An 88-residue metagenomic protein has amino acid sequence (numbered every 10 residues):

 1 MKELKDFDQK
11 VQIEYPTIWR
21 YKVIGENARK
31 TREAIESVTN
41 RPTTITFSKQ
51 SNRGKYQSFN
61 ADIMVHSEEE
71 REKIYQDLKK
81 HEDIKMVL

Functional and structural regions predicted by a protein language model:
M1-S58, M64-L88: Long, contiguous binding/interaction regions
